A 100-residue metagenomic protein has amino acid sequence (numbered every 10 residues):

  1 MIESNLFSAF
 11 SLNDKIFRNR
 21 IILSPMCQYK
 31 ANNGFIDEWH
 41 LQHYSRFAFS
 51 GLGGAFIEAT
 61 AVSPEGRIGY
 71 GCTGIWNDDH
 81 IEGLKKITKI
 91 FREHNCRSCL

Functional and structural regions predicted by a protein language model:
M1-C99: Flavin-dependent oxidoreductase catalytic cores
